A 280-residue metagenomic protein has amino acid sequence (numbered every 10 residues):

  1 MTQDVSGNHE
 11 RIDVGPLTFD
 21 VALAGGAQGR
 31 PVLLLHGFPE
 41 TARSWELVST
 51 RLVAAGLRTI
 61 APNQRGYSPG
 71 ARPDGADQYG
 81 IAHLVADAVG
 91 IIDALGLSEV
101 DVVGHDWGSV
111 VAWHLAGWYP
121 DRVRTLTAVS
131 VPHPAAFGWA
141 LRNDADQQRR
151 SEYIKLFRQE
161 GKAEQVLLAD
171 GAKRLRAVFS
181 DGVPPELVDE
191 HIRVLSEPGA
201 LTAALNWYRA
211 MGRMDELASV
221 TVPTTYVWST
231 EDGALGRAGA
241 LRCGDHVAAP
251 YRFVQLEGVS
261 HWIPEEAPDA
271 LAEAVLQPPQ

Functional and structural regions predicted by a protein language model:
T2-N8, V14-V21, P31, S44 (+8 more regions): Flexible "cap/lid" subdomain of the alpha/beta-hydrolase fold that forms the substrate-access gate
L23-G25: Short, low-complexity Ser/Thr-rich regulatory SLiMs
G29-H36: Short beta-strand element of the alpha/beta-hydrolase
G37-E40, D106: Active-site glycine-rich loops that stabilize anionic/oxyanionic intermediates across multiple enzyme folds
L47-R51: Typically the conserved alpha-helix immediately C-terminal to a functionally engaged Cys/Sec in thioredoxin-like
A55: Glycosyltransferase specificity loop/lid
